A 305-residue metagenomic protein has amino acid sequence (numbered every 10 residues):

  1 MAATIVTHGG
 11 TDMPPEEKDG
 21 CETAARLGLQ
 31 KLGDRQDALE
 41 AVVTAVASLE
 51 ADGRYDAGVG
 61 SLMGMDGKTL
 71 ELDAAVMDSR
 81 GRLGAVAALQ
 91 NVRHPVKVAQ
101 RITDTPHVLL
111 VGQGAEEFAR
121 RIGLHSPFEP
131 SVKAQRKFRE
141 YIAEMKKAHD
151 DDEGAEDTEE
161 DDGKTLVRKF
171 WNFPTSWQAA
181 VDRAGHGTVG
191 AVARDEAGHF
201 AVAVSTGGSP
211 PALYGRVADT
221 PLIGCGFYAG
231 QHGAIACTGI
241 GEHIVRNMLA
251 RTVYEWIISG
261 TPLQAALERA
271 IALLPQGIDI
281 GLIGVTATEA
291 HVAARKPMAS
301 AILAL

Functional and structural regions predicted by a protein language model:
M1-L305: Alpha/propeptide regions of enzymes that mature by internal proteolysis
